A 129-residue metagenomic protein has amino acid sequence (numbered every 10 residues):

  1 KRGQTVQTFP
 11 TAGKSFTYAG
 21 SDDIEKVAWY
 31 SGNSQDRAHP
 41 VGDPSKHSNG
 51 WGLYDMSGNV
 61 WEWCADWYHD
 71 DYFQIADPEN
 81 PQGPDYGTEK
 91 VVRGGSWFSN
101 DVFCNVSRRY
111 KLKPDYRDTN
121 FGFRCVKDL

Functional and structural regions predicted by a protein language model:
K1-Q4: Short active-site loop/helix that positions an aromatic residue
V6, P10-D23, S34-R37, M56-L129: Surface-exposed recognition segments
Y30: Substrate-binding/active-site groove segments that recognize and process beta-1,4-linked N-acetyl-hexosamine
K46-N49: Short, small/polar residue-rich loop motifs at catalytic or cofactor-binding pockets
